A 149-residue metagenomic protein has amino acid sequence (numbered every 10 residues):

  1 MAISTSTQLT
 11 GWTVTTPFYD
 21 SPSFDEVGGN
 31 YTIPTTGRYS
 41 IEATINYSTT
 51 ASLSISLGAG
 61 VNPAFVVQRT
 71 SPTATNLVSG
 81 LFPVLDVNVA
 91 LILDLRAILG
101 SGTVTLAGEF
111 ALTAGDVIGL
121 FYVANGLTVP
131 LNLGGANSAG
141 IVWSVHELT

Functional and structural regions predicted by a protein language model:
M1-T149: Extracellular jelly-roll beta-sandwich "head" domains, especially the C-terminal globular C1q domain
